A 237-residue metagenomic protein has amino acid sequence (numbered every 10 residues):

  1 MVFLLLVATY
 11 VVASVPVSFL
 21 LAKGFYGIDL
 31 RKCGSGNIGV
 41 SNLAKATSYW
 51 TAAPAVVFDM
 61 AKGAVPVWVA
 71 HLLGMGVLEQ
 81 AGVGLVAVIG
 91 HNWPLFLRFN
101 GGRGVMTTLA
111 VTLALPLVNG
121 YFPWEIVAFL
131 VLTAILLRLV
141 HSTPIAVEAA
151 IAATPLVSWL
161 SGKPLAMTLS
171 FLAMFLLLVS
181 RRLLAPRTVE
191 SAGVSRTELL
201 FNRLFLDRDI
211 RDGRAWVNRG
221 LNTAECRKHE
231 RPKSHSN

Functional and structural regions predicted by a protein language model:
M1-A8, A61, V65-G82, L113-W124 (+1 more regions): Helix-coil boundary and interhelical linker segments in multi-pass alpha-helical membrane proteins
M1-Y26: N-terminal signal-anchor transmembrane alpha helix
L6-Y10, A81-A87, E125-T133, V147-T154 (+1 more regions): Hydrophobic core segments of alpha-helical transmembrane domains in multi-pass membrane proteins
S18-L21, V88-N100, L132-V140, S180-P186: C-terminal ends of transmembrane helices
L21-W50, R187-S236: Cytosolic, membrane-interface loops and tails of multi-pass inner-membrane proteins
I28-N37, L95-L109, F122, S142-A149: Short, non-helical or kinked segments that cap or interrupt transmembrane helices
A44-T47, A70-H71, V86, G90 (+2 more regions): Interfacial segments of multi-pass membrane proteins
K45-A70: Multi-pass membrane catalytic core of lipid/isoprenoid biosynthesis enzymes
